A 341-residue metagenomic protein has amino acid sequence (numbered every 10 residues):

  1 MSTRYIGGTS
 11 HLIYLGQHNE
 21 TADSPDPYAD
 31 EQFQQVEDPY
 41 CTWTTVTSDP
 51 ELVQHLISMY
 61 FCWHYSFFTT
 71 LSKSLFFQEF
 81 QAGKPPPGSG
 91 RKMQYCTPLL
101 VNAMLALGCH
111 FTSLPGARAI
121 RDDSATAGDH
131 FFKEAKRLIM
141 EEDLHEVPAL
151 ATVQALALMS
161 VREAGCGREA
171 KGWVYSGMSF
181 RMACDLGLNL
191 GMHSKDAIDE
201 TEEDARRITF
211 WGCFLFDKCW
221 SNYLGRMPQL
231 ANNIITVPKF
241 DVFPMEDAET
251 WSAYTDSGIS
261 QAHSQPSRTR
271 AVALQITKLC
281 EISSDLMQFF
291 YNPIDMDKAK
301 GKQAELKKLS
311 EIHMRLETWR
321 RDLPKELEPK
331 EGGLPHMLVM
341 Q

Functional and structural regions predicted by a protein language model:
M1-Y65, V237, D295-D297: Intrinsic, low-complexity transcriptional activation domains
P39-Q54, F80-N102, R121-I235, A262-T318 (+2 more regions): Extended, leucine-rich alpha-helical cores of fungal transcription factors
H55-W63, L75, A103, E134: Residue-level detector of alpha-helical secondary structure
T69-F80: Membrane-interface helix-loop junction between the first two transmembrane segments
F111-A119: Transmembrane alpha-helix boundary signature
F240-A248: Conserved, structured regulatory domains from eukaryotic proteins
D247-Q261: A short, charged helix-loop
